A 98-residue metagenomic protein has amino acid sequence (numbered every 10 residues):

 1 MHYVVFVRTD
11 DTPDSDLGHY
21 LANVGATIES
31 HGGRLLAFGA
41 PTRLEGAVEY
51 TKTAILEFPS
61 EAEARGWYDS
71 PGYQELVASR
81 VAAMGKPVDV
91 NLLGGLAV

Functional and structural regions predicted by a protein language model:
M1-K52, P59-D69, L93-V98: Short S/T/G/P-rich N-terminal loop/turn motif that feeds into the first structured element of a domain
H2-Y3, Y73, P87-D89: Proteins with a high burden of low-complexity, intrinsically disordered sequence enriched in S/T/G/P/A and R, requiring
E57-F58, V88: Alpha-helical membrane-embedding segments and immediately adjacent membrane-interface amphipathic helices
R65, Q74-K86: C-terminal structural segments of small proteins and small subunits
V81-V98: C-terminal end-helix/capping segment
